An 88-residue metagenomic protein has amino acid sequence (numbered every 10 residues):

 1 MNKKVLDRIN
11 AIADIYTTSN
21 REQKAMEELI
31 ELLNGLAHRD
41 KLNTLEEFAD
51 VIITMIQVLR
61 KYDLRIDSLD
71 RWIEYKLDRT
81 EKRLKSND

Functional and structural regions predicted by a protein language model:
M1-D88: Flexible "arm" and connector segments at domain edges
